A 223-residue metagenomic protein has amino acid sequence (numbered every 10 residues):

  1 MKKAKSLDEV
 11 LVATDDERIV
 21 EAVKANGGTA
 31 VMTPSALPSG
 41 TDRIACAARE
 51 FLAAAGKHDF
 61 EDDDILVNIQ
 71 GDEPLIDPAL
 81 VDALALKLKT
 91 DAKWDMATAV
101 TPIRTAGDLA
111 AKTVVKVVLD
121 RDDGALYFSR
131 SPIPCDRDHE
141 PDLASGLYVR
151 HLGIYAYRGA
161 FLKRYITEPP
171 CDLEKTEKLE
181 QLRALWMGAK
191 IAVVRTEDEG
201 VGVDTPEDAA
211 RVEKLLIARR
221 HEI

Functional and structural regions predicted by a protein language model:
M1-E9, E21-N26, W186-M187: A short, N-terminal amphipathic alpha-helix
L7, E61-D63, A92-W94, A189: Short, high-confidence coil segments that cap the C-terminus of an alpha-helix and link into the following beta-strand
V10-V12, L66, M96-A97, A125 (+1 more regions): Hydrophobic/aromatic residues located in beta-strands of well-ordered beta-sheets within soluble catalytic
L11, E17-I69, E73-L86: Short phosphate-binding loop-to-helix
I76-P169: Conserved core of the sugar-phosphate nucleotidyltransferase
L143-I223: Conserved alpha/beta core of the MobA/IspD/sugar-nucleotide pyrophosphorylase nucleotidyltransferase superfamily
